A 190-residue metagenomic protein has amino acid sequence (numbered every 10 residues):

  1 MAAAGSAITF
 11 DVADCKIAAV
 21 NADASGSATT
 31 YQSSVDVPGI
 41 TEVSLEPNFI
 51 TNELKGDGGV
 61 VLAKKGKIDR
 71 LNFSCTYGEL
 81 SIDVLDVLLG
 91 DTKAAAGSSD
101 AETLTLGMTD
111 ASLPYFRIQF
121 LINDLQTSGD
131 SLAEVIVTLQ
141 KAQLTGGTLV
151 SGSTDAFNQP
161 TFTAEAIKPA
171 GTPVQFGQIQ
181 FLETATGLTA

Functional and structural regions predicted by a protein language model:
A2-G90, K141-Q159: Solvent-exposed edge beta-strands and adjacent loop segments that serve as assembly or binding interfaces
N21-Q32, L121-A133, F181-T184: Acidic Ser/Thr/Pro-rich low-complexity disordered segments that often serve as glycosylated linkers/stalks around
G26-T29, L54-G59, A95-D110, G152 (+1 more regions): Surface-exposed ligand/attachment interfaces on beta-rich extracellular proteins
N72-T76, R117-L121, T161-E165: Beta-strand secondary-structure signal
L80-D86, T127-G129, A170-P173: Short, cysteine-centered beta-strand-loop-beta hairpins and adjacent loop/turn segments enriched in charged/polar
L88-S98, Q178-L182: Extended Gly/Ser/Thr-rich low-complexity repeat segments, especially those forming or decorating extracellular
K93-Q140: Short helix-loop boundary/capping segments
I136-A190: Mixed-charge, glycine-accented linear interaction segment located at domain edges/termini
